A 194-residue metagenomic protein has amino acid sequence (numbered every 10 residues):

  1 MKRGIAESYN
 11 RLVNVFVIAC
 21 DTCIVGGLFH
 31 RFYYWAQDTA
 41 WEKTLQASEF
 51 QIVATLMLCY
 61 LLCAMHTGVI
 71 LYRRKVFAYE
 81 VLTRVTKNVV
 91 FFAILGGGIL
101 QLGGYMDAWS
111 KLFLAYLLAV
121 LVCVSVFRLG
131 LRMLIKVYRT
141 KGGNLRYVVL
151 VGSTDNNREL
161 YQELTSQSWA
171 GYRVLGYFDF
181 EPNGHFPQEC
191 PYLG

Functional and structural regions predicted by a protein language model:
M1-T140, Y172: Signature of alpha-helical transmembrane segments in polytopic membrane proteins
G26, M133-G194: A solvent-exposed beta-alpha-beta segment
